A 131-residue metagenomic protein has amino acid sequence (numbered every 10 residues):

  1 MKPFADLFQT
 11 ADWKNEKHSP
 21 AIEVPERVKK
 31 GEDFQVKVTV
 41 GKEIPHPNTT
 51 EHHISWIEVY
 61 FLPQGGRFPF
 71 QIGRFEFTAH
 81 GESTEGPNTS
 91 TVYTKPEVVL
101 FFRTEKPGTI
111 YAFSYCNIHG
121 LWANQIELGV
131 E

Functional and structural regions predicted by a protein language model:
M1-K29: Short, compositionally biased P/S/T/A/G/V-rich stretches that sit at domain boundaries
D33, E105-Y111: Extracellular Ig-like/FN3 beta-sandwich strand-entry sites
T39-T50: Short amphipathic, basic-aromatic surface patches that mediate peripheral association with negatively charged
T49-I57: Short coil-to-beta strand junction motifs in C2/discoidin
F70-P87: Solvent-exposed serine/threonine-rich low-complexity stretches and specific carbohydrate-binding patches
N88-V99: Aromatic sugar-binding surface patches on proteins that engage polysaccharides or sugar-phosphate polymers
V98-K106: Short, hydrophobic beta-strand segments
Y115-Q125: Short acidic/polar inter-strand loop motif in beta-rich domains
